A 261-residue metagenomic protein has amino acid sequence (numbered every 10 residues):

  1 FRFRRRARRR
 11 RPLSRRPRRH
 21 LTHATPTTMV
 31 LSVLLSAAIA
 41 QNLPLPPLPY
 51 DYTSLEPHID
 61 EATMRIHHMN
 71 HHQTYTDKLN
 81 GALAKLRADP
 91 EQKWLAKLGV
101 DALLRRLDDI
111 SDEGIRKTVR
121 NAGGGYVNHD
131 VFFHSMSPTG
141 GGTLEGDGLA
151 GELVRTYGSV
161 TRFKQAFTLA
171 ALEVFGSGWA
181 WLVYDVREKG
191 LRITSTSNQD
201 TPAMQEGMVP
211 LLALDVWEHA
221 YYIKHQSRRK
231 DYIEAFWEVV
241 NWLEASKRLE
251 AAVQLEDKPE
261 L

Functional and structural regions predicted by a protein language model:
F1-R2: Low-complexity, disordered terminal segments
R16-P17: Secreted/extracellular small peptides and ectodomain modules produced from precursors
T25-A40: Cleavable N-terminal signal peptides of Sec/SRP-targeted secreted and luminal proteins
I39-L261: Feature for soluble, non-membrane regions of globular proteins
